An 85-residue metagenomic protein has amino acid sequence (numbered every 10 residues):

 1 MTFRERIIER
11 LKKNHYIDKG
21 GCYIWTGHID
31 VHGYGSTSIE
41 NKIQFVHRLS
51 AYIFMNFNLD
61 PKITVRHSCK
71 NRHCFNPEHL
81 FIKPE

Functional and structural regions predicted by a protein language model:
M1-Q44, I53, C69-K70: Short helix-coil boundary/hinge micro-motifs
E40-E85: Short, cationic Gly/His-enriched loop motifs
